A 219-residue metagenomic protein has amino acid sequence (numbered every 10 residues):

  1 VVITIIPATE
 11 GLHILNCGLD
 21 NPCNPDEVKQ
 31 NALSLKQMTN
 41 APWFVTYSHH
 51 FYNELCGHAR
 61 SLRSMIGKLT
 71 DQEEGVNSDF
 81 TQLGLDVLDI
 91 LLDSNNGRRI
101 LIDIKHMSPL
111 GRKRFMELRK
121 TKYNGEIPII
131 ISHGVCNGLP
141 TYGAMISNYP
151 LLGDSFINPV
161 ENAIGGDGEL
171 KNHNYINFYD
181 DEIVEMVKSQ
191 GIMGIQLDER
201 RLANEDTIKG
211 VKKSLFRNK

Functional and structural regions predicted by a protein language model:
V1-K219: Extended, charged catalytic domains and RNA/DNA-binding interfaces, predominantly in divalent-metal-using enzymes
